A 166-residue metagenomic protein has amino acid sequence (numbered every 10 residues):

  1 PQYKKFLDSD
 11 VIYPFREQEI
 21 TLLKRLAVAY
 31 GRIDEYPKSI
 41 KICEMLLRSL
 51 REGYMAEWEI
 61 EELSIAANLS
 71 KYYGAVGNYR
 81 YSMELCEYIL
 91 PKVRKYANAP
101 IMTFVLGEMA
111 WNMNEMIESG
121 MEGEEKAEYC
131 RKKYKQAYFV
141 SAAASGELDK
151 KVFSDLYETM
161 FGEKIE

Functional and structural regions predicted by a protein language model:
P1-K4, E44, E87, K132-K135 (+1 more regions): Alpha-solenoid helical repeat scaffolds
Y3-R16, R48-E59, K92-M102, V140-A144: Flexible helix-coil transition and linker loops at the boundaries of alpha-helical arrays
V11-Q18, K38, E57-E61, I101-E108 (+2 more regions): Structural signature of alpha-solenoid helical repeat junctions
Q18, R25, E61, N68 (+3 more regions): "A position-specific structural signal for the A-helix of alpha-solenoid helical repeats
I33, V76, M116-M121: Structural motif corresponding to the intra-repeat A-B loop/turn of tetratricopeptide repeats
Y36, Y79, E124-A127: TPR-repeat structural position
E122-E166: Terminal, low-structured helical/coil segments at or just beyond the last alpha-helical repeat
